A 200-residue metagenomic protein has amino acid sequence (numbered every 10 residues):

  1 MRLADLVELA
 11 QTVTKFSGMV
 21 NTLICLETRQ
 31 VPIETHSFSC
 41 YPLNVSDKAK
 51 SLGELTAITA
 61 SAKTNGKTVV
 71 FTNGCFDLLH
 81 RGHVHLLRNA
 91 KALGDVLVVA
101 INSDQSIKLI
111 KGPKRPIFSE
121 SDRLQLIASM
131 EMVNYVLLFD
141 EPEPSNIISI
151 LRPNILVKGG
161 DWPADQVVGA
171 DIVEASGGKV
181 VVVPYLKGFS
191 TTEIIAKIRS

Functional and structural regions predicted by a protein language model:
R2, E34-S200: Nucleotidyltransferase catalytic core that binds NTPs
D5-L6, I24, K50: Generic early N-terminus positional signal peaking at residue ~5-7
L9, V13, V20-T22: Short terminal hydrophobic/aromatic SLiMs and anchors at protein ends
Q11, E27-Q30, E34: Charged/polar low-complexity intrinsically disordered segments
